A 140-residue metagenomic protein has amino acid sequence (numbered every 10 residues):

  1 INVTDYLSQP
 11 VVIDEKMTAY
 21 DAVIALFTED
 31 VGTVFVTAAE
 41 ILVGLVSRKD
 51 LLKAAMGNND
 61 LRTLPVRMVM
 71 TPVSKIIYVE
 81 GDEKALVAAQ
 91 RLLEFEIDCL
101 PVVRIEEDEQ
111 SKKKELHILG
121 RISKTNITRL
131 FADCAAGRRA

Functional and structural regions predicted by a protein language model:
I1, M17, V46, L64 (+1 more regions): Short beta-to-alpha loop/turn elements within the nucleotide-binding domains of ABC transporters
I1-V11, L64-I76: Bateman (tandem CBS) regulatory domains
D5, T71-V79, R104-H117: Short, charged helix-to-loop "capping" segments that act as catalytic/coupling loops
L7, D30-V31: A short helix-to-beta-strand capping loop
V12-D30, T37-A38, I77-D98, V102-E106 (+1 more regions): The conserved cystathionine-beta-synthase
E29, L64, S74, F95 (+1 more regions): Structured loop/turn residues at beta-strand edges in well-structured enzyme cores
V31, F35, I41-G57, S111-A135: Short beta->alpha transition motifs characteristic of CBS
